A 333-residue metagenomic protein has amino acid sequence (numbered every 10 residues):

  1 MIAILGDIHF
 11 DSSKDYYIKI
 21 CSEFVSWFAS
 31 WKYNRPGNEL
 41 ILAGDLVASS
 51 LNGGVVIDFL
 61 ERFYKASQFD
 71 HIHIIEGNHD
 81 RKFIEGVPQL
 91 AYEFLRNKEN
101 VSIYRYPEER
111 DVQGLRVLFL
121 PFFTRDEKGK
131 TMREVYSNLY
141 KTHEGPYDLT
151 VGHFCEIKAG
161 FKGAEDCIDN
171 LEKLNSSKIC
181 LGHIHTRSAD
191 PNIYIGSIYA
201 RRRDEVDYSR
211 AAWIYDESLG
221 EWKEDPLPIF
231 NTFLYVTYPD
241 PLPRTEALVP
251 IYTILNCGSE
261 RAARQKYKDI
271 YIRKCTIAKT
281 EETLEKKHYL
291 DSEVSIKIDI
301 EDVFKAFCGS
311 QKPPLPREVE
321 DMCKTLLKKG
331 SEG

Functional and structural regions predicted by a protein language model:
M1-R62, T131, V135-P146, K328-G333: N-terminal active-site segment of His-dependent metallophosphoesterases
G6-F10, G44-V47, N78-D80, L120-F123 (+4 more regions): Active-site metal-binding loops of divalent metal-dependent hydrolases
G6-S13, G37-G54, H71-I84, D148 (+1 more regions): Active-site neighborhood of divalent metal-dependent phosphoester/pyrophosphate hydrolases
N34, E217-G333: Accessory, non-catalytic peripheral segments of nucleic-acid enzymes
Y64-F69, H143-E144, N170-N175, T245-A247: Short, conserved loop/helix-junction motifs that constitute active-site signature segments in enzyme catalytic cores
K65, E76, D80-N170: Conserved catalytic scaffold of divalent metal-dependent phosphoesterases
E99-S102, G114-V117, D148, S177-K178 (+3 more regions): Active-site regions of enzymes building and remodeling cell-envelope glycoconjugates
G160-W222: Conserved beta-sheet core of the metallophosphoesterase superfamily
